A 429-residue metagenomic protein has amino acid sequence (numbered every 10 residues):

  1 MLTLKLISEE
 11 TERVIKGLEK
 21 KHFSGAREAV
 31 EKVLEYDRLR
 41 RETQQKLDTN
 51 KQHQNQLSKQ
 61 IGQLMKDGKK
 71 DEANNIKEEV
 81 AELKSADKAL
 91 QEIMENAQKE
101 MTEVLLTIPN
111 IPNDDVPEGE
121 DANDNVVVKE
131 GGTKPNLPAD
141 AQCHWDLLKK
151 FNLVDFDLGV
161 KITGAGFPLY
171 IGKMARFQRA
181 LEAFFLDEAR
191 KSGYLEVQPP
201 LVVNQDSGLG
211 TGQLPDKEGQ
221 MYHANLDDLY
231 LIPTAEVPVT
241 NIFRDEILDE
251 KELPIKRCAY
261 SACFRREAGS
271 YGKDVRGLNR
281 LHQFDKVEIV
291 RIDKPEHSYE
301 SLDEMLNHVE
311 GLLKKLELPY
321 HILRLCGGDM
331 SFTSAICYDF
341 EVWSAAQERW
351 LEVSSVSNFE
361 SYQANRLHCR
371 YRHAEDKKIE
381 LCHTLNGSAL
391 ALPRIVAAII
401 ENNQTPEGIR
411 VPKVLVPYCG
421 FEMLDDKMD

Functional and structural regions predicted by a protein language model:
M1-P135, K149, L153, D157: N-terminal alpha-helical targeting/anchoring segments
R27, E130-D429: TRNA-recognition modules of translation machinery and tRNA-sensing kinases, especially anticodon-binding
